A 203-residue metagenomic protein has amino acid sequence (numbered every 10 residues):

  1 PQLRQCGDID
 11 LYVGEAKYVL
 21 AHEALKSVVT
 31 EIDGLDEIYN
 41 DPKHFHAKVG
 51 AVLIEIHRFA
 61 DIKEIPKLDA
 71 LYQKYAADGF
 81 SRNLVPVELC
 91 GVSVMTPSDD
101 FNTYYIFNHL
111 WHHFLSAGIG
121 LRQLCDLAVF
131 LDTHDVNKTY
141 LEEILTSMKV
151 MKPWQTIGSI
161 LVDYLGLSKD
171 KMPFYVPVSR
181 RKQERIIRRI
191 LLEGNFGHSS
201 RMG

Functional and structural regions predicted by a protein language model:
P1-G7, V13-G203: Conserved NTP-donor binding/palm subdomain of two-metal-ion nucleotidyltransferases/polymerases, i.e., the charged
